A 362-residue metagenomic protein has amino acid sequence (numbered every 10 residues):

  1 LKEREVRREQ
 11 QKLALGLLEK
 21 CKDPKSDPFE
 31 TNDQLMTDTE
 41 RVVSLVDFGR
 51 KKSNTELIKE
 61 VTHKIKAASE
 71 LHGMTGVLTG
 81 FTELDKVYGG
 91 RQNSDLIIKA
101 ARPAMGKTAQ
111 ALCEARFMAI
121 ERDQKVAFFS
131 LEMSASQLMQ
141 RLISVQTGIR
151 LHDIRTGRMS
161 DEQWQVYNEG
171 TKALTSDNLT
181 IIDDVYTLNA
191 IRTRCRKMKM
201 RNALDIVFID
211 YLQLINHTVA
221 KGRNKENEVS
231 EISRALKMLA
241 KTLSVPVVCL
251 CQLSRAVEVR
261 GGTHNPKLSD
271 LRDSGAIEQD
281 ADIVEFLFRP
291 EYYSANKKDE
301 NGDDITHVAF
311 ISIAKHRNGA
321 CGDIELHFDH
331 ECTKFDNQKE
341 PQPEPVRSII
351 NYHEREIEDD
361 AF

Functional and structural regions predicted by a protein language model:
L1-E70, M105, Q124, T147-G148 (+3 more regions): Short, small/acidic-rich helices and loops at N termini and domain boundaries of DNA replication/processing enzymes
G49-I149, N168-E169, D360-A361: The Walker A/P-loop phosphate-binding site
L84, D210, D282: Non-catalytic, usually N-terminal nucleic-acid engagement modules in DNA/RNA processing proteins
K86, F117, E121-A203, H217 (+2 more regions): Cytosolic-facing regulatory segments adjacent to core modules
E132-M133, C249-S254: A short beta-strand-to-loop transition that corresponds to the Sensor-1 phosphate-sensing loop of AAA+ P-loop ATPases
H152-M159, T180-D184, H217-S230, V259-S269: Flexible beta-alpha connector loops of hexameric P-loop NTPases
N189-L204, K221, R234-L243, A256-F362: C-terminal regions of RecA-like/P-loop NTPase motor modules
L204-C249: Helical hairpin unit composed of two closely spaced alpha helices linked by a short loop
